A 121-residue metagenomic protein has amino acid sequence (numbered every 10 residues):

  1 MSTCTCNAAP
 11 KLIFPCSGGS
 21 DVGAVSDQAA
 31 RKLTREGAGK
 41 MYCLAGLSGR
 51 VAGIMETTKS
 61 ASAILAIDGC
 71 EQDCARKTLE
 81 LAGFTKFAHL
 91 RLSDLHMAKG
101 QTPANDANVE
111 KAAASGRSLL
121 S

Functional and structural regions predicted by a protein language model:
M1-S121: Iron-sulfur-associated redox domains of electron-transfer enzymes in respiratory and anaerobic energy metabolism
